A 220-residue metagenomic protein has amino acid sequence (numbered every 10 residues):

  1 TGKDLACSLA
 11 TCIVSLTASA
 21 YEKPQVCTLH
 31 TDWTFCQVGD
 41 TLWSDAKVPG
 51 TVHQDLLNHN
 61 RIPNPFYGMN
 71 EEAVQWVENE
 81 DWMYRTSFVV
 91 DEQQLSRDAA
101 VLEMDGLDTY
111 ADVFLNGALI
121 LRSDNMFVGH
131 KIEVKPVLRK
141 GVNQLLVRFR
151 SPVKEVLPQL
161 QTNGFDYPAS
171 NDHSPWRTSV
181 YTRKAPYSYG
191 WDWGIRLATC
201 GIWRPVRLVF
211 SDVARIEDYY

Functional and structural regions predicted by a protein language model:
T1-C7: Bacterial N-terminal signal peptides that target proteins for export
L9-A10, V48: Generic short amphipathic/hydrophobic targeting helices enriched at N-termini, encompassing Sec-type signal peptides
T11-S19: Hydrophobic h-region of N-terminal signal peptides that target proteins for export in Gram-negative bacteria
E22: Carbohydrate-binding surfaces of carbohydrate-active enzymes
Q25-C27, F35-V38, H59, N79-I216: Accessory beta-strand-rich segments of carbohydrate-active enzymes
D32-N60, T199: Predominantly extracellular/luminal regions of secreted and cell-surface proteins, especially disulfide-bonded
N64-Q75: Surface-exposed, low-complexity/disordered Ser/Thr/Gly/Pro/Asn-rich loops and linkers
